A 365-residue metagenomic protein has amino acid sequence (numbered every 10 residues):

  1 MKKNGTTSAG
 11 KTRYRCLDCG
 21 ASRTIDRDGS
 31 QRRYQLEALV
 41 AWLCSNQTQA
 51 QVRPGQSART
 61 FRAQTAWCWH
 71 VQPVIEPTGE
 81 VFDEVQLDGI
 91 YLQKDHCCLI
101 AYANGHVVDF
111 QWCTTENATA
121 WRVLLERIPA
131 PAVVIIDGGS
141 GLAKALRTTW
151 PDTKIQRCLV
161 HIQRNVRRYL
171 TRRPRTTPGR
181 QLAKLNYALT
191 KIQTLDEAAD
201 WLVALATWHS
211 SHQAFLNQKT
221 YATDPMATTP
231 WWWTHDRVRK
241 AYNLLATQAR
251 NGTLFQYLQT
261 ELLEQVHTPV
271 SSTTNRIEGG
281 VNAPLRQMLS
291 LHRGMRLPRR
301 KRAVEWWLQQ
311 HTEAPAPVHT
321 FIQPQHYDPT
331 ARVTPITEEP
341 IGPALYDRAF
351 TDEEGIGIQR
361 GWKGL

Functional and structural regions predicted by a protein language model:
M1, L17: Cys/His/Pro-rich metal-binding microdomains
K3-R13: Short linker/helix segments within small regulatory modules
R13, G20, T24-D28, Q35 (+3 more regions): Acidic/histidine-rich catalytic cores and adjacent linkers of DNA breakage/strand-transfer/modification proteins
R15, S22, P54-D152: RNase H-like nuclease fold core
Q31-Q47: Short, amphipathic alpha-helical "recognition" segments used to contact nucleic acids or chromatin
T48-G55, P284: DNA-recognition alpha helix
Y91, R164, V281-N282: Short hydrophobic/aromatic residue motifs in ordered secondary structure
D137-Y187: Conserved beta-strand -> loop -> alpha-helix junction used to position metal-binding or nucleic-acid-contacting
